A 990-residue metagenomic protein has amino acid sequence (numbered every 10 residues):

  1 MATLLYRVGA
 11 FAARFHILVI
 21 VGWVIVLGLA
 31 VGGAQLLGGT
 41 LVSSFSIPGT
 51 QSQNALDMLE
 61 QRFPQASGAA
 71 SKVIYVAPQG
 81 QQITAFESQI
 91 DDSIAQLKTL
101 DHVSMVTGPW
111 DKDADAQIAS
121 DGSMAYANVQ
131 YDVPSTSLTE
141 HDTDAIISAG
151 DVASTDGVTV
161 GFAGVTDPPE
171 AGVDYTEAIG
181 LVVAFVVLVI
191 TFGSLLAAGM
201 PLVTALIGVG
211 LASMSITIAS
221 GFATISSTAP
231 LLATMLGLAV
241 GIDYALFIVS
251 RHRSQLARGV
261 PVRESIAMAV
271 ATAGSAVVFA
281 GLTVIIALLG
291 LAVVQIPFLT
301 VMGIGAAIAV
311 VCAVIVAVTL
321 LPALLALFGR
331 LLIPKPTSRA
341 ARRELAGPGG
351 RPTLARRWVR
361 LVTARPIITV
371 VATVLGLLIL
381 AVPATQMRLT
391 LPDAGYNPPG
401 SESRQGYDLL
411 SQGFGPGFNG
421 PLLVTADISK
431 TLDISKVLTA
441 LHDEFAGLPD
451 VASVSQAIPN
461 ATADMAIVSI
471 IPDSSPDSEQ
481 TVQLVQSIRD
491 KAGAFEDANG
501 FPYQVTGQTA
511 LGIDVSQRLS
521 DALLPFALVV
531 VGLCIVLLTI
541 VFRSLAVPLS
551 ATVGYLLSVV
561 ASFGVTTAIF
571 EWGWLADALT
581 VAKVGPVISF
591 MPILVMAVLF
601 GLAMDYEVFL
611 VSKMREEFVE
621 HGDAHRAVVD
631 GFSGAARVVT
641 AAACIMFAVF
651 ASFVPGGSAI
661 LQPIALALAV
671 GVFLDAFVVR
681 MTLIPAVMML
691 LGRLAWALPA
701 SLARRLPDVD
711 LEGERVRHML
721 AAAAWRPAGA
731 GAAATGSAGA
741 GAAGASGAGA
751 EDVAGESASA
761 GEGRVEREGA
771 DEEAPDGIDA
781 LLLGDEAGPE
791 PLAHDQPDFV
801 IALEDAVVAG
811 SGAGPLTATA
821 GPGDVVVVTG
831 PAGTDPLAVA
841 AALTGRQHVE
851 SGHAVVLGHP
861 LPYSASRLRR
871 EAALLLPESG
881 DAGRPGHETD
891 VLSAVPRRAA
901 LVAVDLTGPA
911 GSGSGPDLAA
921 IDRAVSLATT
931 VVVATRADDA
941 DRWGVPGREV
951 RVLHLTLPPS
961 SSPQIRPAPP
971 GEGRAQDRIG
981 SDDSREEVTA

Functional and structural regions predicted by a protein language model:
M1-G39, V103, G122, P134-L389 (+4 more regions): Membrane-embedded transmembrane helical bundles of large multi-pass transporters/channels
G49-A70, A77-G164, Q386-D577, P586 (+1 more regions): Structured non-transmembrane domains adjacent to transmembrane bundles in polytopic membrane proteins
D795-A809: Conserved N-terminal strand/loop that marks the beginning of ABC ATPase nucleotide-binding domains
A818-P822: Conserved hydrophobic segment flanking the Walker A/P-loop of ABC-type ATPase nucleotide-binding domains
V826-V828: Short hydrophobic beta-strand immediately N-terminal to the Walker A/P-loop
T844-G845: Helix-to-loop junction immediately C-terminal to a conserved catalytic motif
V849-P860: Conserved ABC transporter NBD signature motif
H859-A873: ABC ATPase NBD coupling module
